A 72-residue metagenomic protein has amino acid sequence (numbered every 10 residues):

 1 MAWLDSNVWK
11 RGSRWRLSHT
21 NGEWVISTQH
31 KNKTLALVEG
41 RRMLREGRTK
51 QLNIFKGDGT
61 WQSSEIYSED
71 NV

Functional and structural regions predicted by a protein language model:
M1-A2, K31-R41: Charged, amphipathic alpha-helical segments
M1-R14, N53-F55, Q62-V72: Short N-terminal "domain-start" leader segments that mark the transition from disordered tails or signal peptides into
G22, G59-T60: Detector for glycine-centered tight turns/loop "hinges" at secondary-structure junctions
G22-T34: A short, exposed loop/beta-hairpin motif centered on an aromatic-Gly-Thr core
V25-S27, N53-K56: Short, glycine-/small-residue-enriched flexible loop/hinge segments at domain edges that mediate gating
R42-I54: Short arginine-rich
